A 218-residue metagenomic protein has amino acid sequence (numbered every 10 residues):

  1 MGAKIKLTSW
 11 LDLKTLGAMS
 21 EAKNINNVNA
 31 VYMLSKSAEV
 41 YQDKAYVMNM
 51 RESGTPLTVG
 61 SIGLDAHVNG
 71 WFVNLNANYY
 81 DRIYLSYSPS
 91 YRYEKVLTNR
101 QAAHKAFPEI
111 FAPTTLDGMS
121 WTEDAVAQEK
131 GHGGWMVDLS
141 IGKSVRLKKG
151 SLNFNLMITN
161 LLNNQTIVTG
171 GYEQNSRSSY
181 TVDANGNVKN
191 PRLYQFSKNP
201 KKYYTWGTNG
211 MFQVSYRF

Functional and structural regions predicted by a protein language model:
M1, T58-I62, W135-I141, T208-V214: Hydrophobic, lipid-facing positions within transmembrane beta-strands of outer-membrane proteins
M1-P89: Gram-negative outer-membrane beta-barrel transporters
K4-K6, W10, D65-N69, G142-R146 (+2 more regions): Structural signature of outer-membrane beta-barrel channels/translocons
L34-A45, A112-E123, K189-Q195: Flexible, solvent-exposed coil segments and beta strand-coil junctions, predominantly the extracellular/periplasmic
A45-M50, D124-Q128, S197-K202: Extracellular loop and loop/strand-boundary signature of outer-membrane beta-barrel proteins
R51-L57, K130-G134, Y203-G207: Transmembrane beta-barrel outer-membrane domains
N78-P108, P113-D117, H132, K143-F218: C-terminal beta-signal and adjacent terminal beta-strands/loops of Gram-negative outer-membrane beta-barrel proteins
